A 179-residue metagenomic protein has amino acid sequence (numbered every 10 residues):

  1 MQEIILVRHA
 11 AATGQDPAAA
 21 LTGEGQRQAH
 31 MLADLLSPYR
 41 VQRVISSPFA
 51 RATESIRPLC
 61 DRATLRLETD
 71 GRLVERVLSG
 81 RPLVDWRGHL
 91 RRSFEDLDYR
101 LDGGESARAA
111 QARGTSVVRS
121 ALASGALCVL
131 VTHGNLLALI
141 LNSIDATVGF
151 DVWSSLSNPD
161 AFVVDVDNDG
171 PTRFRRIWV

Functional and structural regions predicted by a protein language model:
Q2-L67, D98, D102-R108: Active-site-proximal alpha-helix that buttresses catalytic centers in soluble enzyme cores
I4, A126-N135: Generic beta-sheet signal
A12, L136-L137: Short active-site segment of divalent metal-dependent hydrolases/proteases that encodes the spacing between
A19-A20, D61-T115: Phosphate-handling substructures
S37-R40, A121-L127: Glycine-rich phosphate-binding loop signature in dinucleotide/nucleotide-binding domains
S46-S47, A112, V131-T132: Short beta-strand scaffold positions
P58, L139-S143: Active-site signature of alpha/beta-hydrolase-fold catalytic machinery across serine- and Asp/Cys-nucleophile hydrolases
T147-R175: Domain-level recognition of soluble alpha/beta enzyme cores, biased toward histidine phosphatases/phosphomutases
